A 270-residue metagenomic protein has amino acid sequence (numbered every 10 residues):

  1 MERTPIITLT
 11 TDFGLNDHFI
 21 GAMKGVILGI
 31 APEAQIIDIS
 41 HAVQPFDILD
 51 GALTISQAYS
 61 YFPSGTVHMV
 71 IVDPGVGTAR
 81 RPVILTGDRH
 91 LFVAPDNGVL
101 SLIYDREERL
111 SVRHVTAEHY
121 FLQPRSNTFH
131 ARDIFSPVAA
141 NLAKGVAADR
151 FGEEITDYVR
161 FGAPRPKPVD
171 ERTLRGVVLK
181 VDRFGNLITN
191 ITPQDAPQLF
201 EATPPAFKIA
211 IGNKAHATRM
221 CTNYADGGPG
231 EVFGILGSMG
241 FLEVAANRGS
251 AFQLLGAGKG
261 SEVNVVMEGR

Functional and structural regions predicted by a protein language model:
M1-T11, H18-V72: Alpha/propeptide regions of enzymes that mature by internal proteolysis
P5-I6, I30, I36, I48-D50 (+3 more regions): Active-site histidine-anchored catalytic micro-motif
P5-T8, A34-I37, T66-M69, P82-I84 (+9 more regions): Structural motif
H18, A22, A31, F46 (+6 more regions): Conserved active-site and cofactor/substrate-binding residues in soluble primary-metabolism enzymes
I30-E33, A58-F62, R106, N141-D149: Change "in soluble alpha/beta enzymes" to "in soluble alpha/beta proteins
L122-A202: Anionic-ligand-binding alpha/beta catalytic cores of soluble enzymes and soluble regulatory domains that recognize
N190-G256: A conserved acidic, glycine/proline-rich C-terminal tail/linker
S261-M267: Surface-exposed interaction regions enriched in Ser/Thr/Asp/Glu that occur as long low-complexity tracts or repetitive
